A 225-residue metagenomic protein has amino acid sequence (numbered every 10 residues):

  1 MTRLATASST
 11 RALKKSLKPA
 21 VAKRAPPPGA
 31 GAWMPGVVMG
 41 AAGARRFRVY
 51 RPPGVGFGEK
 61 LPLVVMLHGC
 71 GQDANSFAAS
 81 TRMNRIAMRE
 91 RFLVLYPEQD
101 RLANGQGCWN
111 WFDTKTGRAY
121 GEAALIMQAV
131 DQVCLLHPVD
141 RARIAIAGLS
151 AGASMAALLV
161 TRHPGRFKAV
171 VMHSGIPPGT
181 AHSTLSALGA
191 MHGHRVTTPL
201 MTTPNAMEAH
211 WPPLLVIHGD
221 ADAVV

Functional and structural regions predicted by a protein language model:
M1-L63, N75-T81, R89, L93 (+2 more regions): A domain-start/cap signature at the N-terminus of enzymes
M66-G69, Y96: Structural cue for short, hydrophobic secondary-structure segments
G71-D73: Serine-hydrolase catalytic-loop signature spanning alpha/beta hydrolases and amidase-signature enzymes
E98-G121: Cap/lid segment of the alpha/beta-hydrolase catalytic domain
K115-H137, L158: Alpha/beta-hydrolase active-site loop
C134-L136, R141-A206: Primarily recognizes the serine-hydrolase "nucleophile elbow" in alpha/beta-hydrolase and SGNH/GDSL folds
E208-L214: Short, proline-enriched alpha-helix->beta-strand connector loops that line the catalytic pocket of alpha/beta-hydrolase
V216-H218, D222: Short beta-strand/loop motif that positions the catalytic acidic residue of the alpha/beta-hydrolase fold
